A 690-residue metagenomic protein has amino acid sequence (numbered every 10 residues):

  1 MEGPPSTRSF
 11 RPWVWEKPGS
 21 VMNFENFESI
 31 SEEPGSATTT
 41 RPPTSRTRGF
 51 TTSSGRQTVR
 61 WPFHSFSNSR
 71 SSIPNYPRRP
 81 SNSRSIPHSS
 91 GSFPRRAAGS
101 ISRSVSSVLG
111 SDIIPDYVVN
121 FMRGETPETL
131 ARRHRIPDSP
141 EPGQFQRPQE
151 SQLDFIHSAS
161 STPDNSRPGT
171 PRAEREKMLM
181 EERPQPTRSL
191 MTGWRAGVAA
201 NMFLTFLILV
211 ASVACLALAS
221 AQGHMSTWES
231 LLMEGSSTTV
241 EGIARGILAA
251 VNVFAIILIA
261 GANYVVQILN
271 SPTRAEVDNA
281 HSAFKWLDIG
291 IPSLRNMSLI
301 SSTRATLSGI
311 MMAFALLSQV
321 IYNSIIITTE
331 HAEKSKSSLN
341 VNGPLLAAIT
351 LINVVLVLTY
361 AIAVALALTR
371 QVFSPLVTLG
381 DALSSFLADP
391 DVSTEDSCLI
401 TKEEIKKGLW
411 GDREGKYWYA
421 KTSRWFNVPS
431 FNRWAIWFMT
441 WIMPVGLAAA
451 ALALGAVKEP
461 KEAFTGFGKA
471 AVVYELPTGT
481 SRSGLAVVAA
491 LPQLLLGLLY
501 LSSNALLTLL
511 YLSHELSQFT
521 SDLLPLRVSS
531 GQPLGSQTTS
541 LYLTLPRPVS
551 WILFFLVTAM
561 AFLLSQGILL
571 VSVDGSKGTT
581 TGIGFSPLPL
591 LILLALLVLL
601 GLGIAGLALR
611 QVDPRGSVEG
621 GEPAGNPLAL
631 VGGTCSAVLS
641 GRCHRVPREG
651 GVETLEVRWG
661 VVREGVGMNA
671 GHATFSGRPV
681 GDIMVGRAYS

Functional and structural regions predicted by a protein language model:
M1-S690: Membrane-proximal termini and loops of membrane proteins
